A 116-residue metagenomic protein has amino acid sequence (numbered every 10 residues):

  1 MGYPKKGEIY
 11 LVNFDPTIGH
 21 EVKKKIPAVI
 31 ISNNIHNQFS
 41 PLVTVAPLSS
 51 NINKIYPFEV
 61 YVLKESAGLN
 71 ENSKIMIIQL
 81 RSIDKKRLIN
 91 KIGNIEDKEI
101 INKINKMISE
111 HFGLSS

Functional and structural regions predicted by a protein language model:
M1-Y3, G19: Short, surface-exposed secondary-structure edge patches
G2, A67-S116: C-terminal terminal-subdomain/extension
T17-K25: Short, Lys/Arg- and Gly-enriched loop/turn segments at beta-strand edges
I18, I52, D84: Feature marks short, surface-exposed loop/turn motifs that line or immediately flank catalytic pockets and channel
K23-K24, I30-E65: Compact nucleic-acid interaction/catalytic patches
